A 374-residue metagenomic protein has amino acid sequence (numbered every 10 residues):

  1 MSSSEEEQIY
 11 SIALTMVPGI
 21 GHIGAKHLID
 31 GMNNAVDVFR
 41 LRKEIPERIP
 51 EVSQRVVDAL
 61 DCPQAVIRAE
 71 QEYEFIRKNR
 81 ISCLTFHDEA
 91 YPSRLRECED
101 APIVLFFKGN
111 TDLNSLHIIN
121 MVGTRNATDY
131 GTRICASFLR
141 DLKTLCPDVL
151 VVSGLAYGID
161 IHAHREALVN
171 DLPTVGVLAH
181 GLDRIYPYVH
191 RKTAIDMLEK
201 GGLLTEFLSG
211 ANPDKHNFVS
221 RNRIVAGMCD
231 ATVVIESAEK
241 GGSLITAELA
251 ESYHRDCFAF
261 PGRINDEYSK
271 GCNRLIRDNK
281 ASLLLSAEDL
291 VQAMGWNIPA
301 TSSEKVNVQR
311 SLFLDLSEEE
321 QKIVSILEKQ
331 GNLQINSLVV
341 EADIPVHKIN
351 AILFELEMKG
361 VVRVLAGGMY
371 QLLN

Functional and structural regions predicted by a protein language model:
M1-A90, L275, K359-V361, A366-M369: Short, small/acidic-rich helices and loops at N termini and domain boundaries of DNA replication/processing enzymes
S2-E5, N79, T85-N374: Glycine-biased, small-residue-rich flexible motifs in mid-sequence functional cores and linkers
